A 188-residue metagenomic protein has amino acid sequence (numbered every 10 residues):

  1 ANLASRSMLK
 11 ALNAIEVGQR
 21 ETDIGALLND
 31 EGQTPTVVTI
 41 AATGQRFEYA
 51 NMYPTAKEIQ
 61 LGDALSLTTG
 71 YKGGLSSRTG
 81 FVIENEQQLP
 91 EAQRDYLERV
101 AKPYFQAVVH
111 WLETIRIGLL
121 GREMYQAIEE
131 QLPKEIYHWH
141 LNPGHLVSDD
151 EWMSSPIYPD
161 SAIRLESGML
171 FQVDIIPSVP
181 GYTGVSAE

Functional and structural regions predicted by a protein language model:
A1-E188: Active-site neighborhoods and metal-handling regions in enzymes and metal-associated proteins
